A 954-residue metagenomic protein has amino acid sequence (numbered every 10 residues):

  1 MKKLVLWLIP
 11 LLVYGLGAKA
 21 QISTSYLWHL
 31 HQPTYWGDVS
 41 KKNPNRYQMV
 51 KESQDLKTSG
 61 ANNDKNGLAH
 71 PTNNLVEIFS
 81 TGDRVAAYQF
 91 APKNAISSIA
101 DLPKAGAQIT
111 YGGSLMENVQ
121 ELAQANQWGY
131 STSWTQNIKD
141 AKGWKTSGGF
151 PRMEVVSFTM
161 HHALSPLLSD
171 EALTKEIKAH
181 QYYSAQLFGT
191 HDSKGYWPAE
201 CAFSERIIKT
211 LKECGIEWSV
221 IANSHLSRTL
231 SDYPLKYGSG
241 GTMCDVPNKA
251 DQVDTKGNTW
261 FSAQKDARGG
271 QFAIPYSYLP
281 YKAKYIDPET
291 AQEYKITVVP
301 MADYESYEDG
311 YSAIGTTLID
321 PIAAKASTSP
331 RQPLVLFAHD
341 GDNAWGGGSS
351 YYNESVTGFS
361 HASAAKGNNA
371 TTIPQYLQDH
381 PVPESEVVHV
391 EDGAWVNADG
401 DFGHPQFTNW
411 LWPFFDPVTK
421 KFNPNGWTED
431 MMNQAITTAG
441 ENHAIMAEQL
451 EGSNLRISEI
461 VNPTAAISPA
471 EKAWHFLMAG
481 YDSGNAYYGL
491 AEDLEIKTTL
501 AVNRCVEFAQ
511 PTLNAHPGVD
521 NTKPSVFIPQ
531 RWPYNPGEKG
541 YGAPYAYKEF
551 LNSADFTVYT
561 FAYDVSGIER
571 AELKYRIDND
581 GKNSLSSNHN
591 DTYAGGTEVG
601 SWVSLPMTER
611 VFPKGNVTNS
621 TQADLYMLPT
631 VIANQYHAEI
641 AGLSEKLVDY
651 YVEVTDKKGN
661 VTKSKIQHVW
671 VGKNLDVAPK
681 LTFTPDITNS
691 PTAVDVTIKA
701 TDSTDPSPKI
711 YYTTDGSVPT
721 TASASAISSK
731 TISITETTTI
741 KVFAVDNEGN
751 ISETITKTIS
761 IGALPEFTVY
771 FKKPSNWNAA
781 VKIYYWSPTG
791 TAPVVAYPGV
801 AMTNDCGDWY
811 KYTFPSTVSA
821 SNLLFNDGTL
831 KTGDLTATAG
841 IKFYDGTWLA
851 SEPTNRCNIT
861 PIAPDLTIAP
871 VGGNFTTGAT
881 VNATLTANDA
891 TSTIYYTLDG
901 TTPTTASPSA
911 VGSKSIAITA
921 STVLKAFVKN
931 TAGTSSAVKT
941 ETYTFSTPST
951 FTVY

Functional and structural regions predicted by a protein language model:
Q21-A91, S114, G238-Q264, G270 (+5 more regions): Active-site and substrate-binding clefts of carbohydrate-active enzymes
I109-A199, Y294-D309, Q332-L336: Metal-dependent polysaccharide deacetylase catalytic core of the NodB/CE4 family, i.e., the active-site-bearing domain
Q127-G148, M153-E154, K212-Y281: Acidic, His- and aromatic-enriched active-site or binding-groove loops in soluble protein domains that engage sugars
Q510-L551, F561-Y563, W670-D686, P861-V871: Short, compositionally biased P/S/T/A/G/V-rich stretches that sit at domain boundaries
T557-Y563, T697-T701, T768-K773, Y784 (+1 more regions): Short edge beta-strand/loop segments characteristic of extracellular beta-sandwich folds
D564-I568, A700-P708, S775-A779, V818-S819 (+1 more regions): Short proline/glycine-enriched turn/loop motifs at strand-loop junctions of beta-rich domains
A571-S644, K657-H668, V718-I727, P774-T817 (+2 more regions): Aromatic-rich carbohydrate-binding modules that target alpha-glucans
G581, L585-S587, D591-W602, K673-L764 (+1 more regions): Short, compositionally stereotyped local motifs that mark structural "simplifiers"
